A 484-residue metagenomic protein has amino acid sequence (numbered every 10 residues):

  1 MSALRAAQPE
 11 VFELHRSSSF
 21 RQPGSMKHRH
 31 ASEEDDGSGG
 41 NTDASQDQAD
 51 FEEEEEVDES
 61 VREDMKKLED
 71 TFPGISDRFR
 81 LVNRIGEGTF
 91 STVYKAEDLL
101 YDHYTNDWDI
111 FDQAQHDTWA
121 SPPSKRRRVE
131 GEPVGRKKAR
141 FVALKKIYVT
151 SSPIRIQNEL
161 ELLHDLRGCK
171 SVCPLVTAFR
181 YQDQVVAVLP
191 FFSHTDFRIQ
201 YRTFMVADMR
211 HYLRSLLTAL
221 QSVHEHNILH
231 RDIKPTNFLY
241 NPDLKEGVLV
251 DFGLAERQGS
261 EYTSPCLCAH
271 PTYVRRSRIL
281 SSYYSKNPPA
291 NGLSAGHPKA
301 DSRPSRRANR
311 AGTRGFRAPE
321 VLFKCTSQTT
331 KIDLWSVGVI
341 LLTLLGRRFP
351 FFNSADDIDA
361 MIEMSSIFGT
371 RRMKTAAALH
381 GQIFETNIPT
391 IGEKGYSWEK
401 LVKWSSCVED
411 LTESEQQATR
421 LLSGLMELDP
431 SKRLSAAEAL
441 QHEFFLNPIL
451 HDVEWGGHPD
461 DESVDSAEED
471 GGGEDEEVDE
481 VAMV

Functional and structural regions predicted by a protein language model:
S2-G74, V82-N83: Juxta-kinase regulatory segment immediately upstream of eukaryotic protein kinase catalytic domains
V82-T89, V93: Protein kinase glycine-rich loop
V142, G168-A178: Conserved HxN/HPN-centered segment at the entrance to the catalytic loop of eukaryotic protein kinase-like domains
Q182-T195: Conserved short submotifs of the Hanks-type protein kinase catalytic core that shape the nucleotide-binding pocket
Y212-L213: Activation segment signature within eukaryotic-like protein kinase domains
H224-N241: Catalytic-loop of the protein kinase fold
G259, L411-T412, S423-V484: Regulatory extensions flanking the kinase catalytic core
G292-P304, T370-L421: C-terminal lobe substrate-recognition/regulatory segment of protein kinase catalytic domains
